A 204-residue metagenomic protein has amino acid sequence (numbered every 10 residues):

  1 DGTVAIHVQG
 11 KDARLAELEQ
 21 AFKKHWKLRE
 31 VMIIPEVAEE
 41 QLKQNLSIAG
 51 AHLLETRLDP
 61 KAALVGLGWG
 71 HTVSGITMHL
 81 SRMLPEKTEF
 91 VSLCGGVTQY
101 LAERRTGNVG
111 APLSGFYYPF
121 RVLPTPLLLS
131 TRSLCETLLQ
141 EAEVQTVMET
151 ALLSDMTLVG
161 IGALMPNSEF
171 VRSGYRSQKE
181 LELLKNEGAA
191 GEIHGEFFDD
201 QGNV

Functional and structural regions predicted by a protein language model:
D1-A16: N-terminal helix-turn-helix DNA-binding module of bacterial transcription factors
Q20-A63, M83-M165, R172, S177-Q178: Ligand-binding beta-strand-loop-alpha-helix segment within the catalytic cores of soluble metabolic enzymes
P35-V37, L67-T72: Glycine-rich beta-strand-to-loop/alpha-helix junction loops that act as flexible
H71-V73, L164-M165: Glycine-rich nucleotide phosphate-binding loop and flanking beta-alpha elements of Rossmann-like dinucleotide-binding
G75-T77: Phosphate- and divalent-cation-binding pockets in alpha/beta enzyme and binding domains that engage nucleotide-derived
F170-D199: Gly/Ser/Thr-rich active-site loops/lids in small-molecule metabolic enzymes that frequently grip phosphoryl groups
D200-V204: C-terminal functional extensions of proteins
